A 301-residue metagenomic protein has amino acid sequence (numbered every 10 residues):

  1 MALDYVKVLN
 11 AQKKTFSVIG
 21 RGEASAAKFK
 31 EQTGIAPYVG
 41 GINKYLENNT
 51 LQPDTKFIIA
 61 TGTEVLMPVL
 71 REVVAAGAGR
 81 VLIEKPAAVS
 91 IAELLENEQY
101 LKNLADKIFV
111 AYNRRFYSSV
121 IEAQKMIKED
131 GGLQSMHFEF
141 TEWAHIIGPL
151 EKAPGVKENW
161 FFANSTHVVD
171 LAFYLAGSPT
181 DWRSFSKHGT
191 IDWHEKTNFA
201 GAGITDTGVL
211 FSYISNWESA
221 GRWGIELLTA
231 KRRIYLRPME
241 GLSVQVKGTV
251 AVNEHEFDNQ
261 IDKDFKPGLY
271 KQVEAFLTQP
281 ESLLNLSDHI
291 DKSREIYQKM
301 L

Functional and structural regions predicted by a protein language model:
M1-I35: N-terminal Rossmann-like dinucleotide-binding module
Y5, T33-Y100: Beta-loop-alpha module in the N-terminal Rossmann-like domain of NAD(P)-dependent dehydrogenases, especially those
I19, E31-G34, N48, Q52-T61 (+1 more regions): C-terminal helix-rich "cap/oligomerization" subdomain common to oxidoreductases
L46-L51, A88-G148: A contiguous active-site-proximal alpha/beta segment in oxidoreductase catalytic domains
L82-E84, I108-V110, L236: Hydrophobic residues in well-ordered beta-strands that form the structural core
A111-R115, I127-P149, W160, N164-V168 (+2 more regions): NAD(P)-dependent dehydrogenases' Rossmann-like dinucleotide-binding region
A163-G241, G268-P280: Contiguous beta-strand/loop segments that form the cofactor/metal-binding neighborhood of enzyme cores
A230-D291, L301: C-terminal glycine/acidic-rich active-site capping loop/insertion
